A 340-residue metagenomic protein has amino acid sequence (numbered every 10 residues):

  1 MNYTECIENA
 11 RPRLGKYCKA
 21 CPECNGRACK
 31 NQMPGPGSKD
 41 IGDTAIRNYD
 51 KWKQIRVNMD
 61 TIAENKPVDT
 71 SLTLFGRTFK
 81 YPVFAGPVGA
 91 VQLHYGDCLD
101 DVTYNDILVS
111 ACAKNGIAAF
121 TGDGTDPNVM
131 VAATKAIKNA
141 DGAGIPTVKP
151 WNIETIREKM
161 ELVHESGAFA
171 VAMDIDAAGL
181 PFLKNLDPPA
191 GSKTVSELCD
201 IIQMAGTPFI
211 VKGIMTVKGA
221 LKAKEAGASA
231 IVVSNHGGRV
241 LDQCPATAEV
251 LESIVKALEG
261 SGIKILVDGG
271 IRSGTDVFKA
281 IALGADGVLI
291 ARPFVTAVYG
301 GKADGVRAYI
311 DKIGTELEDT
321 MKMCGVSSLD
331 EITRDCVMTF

Functional and structural regions predicted by a protein language model:
M1-R27, G219, G238-S261, I271-R272 (+1 more regions): Conserved active-site-proximal phosphate/metal-binding subdomains
N2-K80: An N-cap/entry alpha-helix motif that binds or orients negatively charged groups
G37-I41, A45, D101, N105 (+6 more regions): Generic structural signal for well-ordered, non-membrane alpha-helical segments in soluble metabolic enzymes
T44-M130: N-terminal functional module of multi-domain proteins
Y49-M59, C112, G116, H164-G167 (+4 more regions): Structural signal for hydrophobic packing residues in well-ordered secondary-structure cores of soluble enzyme domains
Y95, T121-G122, G144-W151, L183-P189: Flexible, glycine/proline-enriched loop segments at strand-loop-helix junctions that form or flank small-ligand binding
V109-S110, K138-N139, W151-V267, G274-A297 (+1 more regions): Alpha/beta enzyme core
A118, V129-T155: Long, hydrophobic, well-ordered secondary-structure blocks that form the structural core and pocket-lining surfaces
